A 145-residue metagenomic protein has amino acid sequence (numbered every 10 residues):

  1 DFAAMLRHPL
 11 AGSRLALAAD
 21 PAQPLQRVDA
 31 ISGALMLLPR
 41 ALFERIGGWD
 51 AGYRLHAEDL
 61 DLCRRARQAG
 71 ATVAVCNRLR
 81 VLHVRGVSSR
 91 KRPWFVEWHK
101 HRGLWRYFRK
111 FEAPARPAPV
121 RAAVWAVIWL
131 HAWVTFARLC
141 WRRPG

Functional and structural regions predicted by a protein language model:
D1-I46: Acidic/His-rich active-site region of diverse nucleotide-sugar glycosyltransferases
D1-L10, R14, G47, F108 (+3 more regions): Generic secondary-structure transition motif, activating predominantly at the C-termini of alpha-helices
H8, F43, W49, Y53-H56 (+2 more regions): Aromatic side chains
P21, I31, A51, K91-R92: Generic detector of short alpha-helix boundary/capping microenvironments and adjacent low-complexity segments
Q26-V28, A34-M36, R40-R54, L60-L82: Catalytic donor-sugar/metal-binding loop of nucleotide-sugar-dependent glycosyltransferases
D61-R143: Active-site-adjacent helix/loop segment of glycosyltransferases that harbors family-specific signature motifs
